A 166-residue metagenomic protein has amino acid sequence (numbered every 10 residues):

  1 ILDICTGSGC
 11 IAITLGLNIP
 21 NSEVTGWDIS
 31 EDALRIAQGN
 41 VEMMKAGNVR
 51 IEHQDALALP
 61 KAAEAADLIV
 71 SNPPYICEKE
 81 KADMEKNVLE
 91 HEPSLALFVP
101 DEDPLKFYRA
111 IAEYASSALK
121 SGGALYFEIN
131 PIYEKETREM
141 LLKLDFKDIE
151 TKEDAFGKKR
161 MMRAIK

Functional and structural regions predicted by a protein language model:
I1-D83, A110: Conserved SAM/SAH cofactor-binding pocket of Class I
L15, V88, I111, A115: Class I S-adenosylmethionine-dependent transferase superfamily signal
I19, A46, E92, K120 (+1 more regions): Short, well-ordered coil/turn elements that cap or connect secondary structure elements
R50-E52, L95, E150: Structural signal for short hydrophobic segments within the conserved structured cores of catalytic domains across
N72, H91, E128: Alpha/beta-hydrolase-fold catalytic nucleophile elbow
Y75, I165-K166: C-terminal beta-strand of the catalytic ATP-binding
Y75-K106: Mobile active-site "lid"/loop adjacent to the S-adenosyl-L-methionine
D101-A164: Conserved Class I SAM-dependent methyltransferase catalytic core
